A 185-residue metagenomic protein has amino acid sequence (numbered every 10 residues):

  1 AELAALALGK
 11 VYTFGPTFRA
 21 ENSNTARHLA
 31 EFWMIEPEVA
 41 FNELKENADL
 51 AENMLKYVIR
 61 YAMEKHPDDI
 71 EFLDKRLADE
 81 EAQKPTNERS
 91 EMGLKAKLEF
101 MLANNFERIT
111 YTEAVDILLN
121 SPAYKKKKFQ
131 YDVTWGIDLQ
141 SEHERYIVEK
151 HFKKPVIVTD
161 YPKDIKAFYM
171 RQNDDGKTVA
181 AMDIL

Functional and structural regions predicted by a protein language model:
A1-N42: Class II aminoacyl-tRNA synthetase-like tRNA-binding/catalytic domains
G15, E38, V158-T159, L185: Residues in well-ordered beta-strands of folded domains
A40-L50: Catalytic palm subdomain of template-directed nucleic-acid polymerases, centered on the conserved carboxylate motif
N53-I184: Metal-assisted phosphate- and nucleotidyl-transfer catalytic regions
